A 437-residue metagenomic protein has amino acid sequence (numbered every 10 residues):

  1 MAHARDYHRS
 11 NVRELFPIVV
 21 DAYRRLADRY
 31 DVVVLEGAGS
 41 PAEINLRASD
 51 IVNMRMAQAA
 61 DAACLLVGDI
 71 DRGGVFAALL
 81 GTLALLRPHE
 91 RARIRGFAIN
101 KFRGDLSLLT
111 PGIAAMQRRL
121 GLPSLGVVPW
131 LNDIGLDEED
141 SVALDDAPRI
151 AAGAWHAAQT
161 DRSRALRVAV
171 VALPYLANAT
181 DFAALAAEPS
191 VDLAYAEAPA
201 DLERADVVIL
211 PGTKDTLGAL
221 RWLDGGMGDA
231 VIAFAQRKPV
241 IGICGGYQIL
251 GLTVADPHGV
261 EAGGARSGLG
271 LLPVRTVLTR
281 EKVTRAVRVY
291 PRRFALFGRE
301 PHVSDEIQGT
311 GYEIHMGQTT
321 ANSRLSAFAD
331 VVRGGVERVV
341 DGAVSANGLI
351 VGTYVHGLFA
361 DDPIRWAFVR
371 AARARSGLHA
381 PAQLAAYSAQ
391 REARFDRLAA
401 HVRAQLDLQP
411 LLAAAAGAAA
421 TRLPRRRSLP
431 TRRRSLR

Functional and structural regions predicted by a protein language model:
M1-A233, P239, D256, R280-V283 (+1 more regions): Flexible phosphate-sensing "switch/lid" loops adjacent to ATP/NTP-binding sites across phosphate-transfer
G242, G246: Gly/Ala-rich beta-loop-alpha elbow adjacent to hydrolase catalytic centers
I249: Conserved catalytic-site region of short-chain dehydrogenase/reductase
V254-K282, A286-R288: Class I SAM-dependent methyltransferase SAM-binding "motif I" and its flanking Rossmann-like core
Y290-R293: Conserved AMP-binding/adenylate-forming
